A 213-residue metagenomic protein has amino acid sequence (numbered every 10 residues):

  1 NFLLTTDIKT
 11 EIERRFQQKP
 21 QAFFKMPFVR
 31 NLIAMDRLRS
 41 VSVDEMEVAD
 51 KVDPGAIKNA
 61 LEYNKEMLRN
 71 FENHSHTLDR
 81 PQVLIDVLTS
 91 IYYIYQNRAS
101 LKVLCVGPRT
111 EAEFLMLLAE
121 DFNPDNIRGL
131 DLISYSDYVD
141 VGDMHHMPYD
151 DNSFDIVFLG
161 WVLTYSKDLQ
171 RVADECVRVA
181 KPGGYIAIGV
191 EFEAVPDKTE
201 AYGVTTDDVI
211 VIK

Functional and structural regions predicted by a protein language model:
N1-R14: Boundary detector for helix-to-coil junctions that initiate low-complexity/charged tails
E13-R98: Class I SAM-dependent methyltransferase Rossmann-like catalytic core, especially the SAM/SAH-binding loop
L101-H146: Class I SAM-dependent methyltransferase SAM/SAH-binding core
G142-V157: A short acidic, Gly/Pro-enriched loop at the edge of an enzyme's catalytic core that lines a small-molecule cofactor
D155-D168: A short SAM/SAH-binding and catalytic strip from SAM-dependent methyltransferases
Q170-Y185: A short glycine-rich, Lys/Arg-flanked "PGG" loop and its adjoining helix->strand segment in the class I
G183-E193: Conserved beta-strand signature within the Rossmann-like core of class I S-adenosyl-L-methionine
E193, K198-K213: Conserved Class I S-adenosyl-L-methionine
